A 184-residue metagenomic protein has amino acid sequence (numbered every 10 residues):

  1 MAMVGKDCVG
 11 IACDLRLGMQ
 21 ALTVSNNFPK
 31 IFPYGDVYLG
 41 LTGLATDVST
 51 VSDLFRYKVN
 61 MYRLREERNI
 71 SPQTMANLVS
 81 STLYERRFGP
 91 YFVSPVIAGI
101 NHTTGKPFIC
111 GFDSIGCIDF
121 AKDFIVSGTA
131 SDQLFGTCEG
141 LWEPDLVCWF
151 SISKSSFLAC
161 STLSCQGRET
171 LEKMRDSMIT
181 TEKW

Functional and structural regions predicted by a protein language model:
M1-W184: Long, low-complexity N-terminal extensions
